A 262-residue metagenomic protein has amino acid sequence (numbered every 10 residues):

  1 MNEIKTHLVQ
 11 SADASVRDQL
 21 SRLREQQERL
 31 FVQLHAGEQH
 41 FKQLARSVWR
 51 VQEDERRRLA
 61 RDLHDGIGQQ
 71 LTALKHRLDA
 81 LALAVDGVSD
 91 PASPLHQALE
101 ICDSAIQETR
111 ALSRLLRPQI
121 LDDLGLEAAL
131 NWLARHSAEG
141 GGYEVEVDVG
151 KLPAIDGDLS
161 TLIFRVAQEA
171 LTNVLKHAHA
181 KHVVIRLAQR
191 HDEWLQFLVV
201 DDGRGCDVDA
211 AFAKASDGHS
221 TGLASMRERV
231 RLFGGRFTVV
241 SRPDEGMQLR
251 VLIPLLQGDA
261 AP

Functional and structural regions predicted by a protein language model:
M1-P262: Coiled-coil dimerization/phosphotransfer module
